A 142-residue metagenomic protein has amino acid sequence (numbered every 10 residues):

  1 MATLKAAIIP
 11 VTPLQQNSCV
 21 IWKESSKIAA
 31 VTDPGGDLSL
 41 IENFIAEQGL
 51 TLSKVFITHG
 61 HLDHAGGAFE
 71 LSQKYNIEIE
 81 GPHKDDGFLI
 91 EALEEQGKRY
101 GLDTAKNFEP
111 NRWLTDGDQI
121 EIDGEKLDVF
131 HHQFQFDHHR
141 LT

Functional and structural regions predicted by a protein language model:
M1-K5, K98-L102, G124-L127: Short Pro/Gly-enriched beta-strand edge/turn motifs at strand-loop
A2-Q48, L141-T142: Conserved beta-strand hairpin/beta-sheet module of binuclear metal-dependent hydrolase folds, prominently
L4, Q16, E109, T115 (+1 more regions): Short beta-strand-initiation
I9, L114, H132: Hydrophobic residues at beta-strand termini and immediately following loops that shape nucleotide-binding pockets
V20, G117-T142: Core dinuclear metal-dependent hydrolase active-site scaffold
K23, G60, F134: Glycine-rich His-Gly loop
I28-A30, T51-K54, E125: Structural motif
D37-E121: Active-site HxH/HxHxD metal-binding segment of metal-dependent hydrolases
